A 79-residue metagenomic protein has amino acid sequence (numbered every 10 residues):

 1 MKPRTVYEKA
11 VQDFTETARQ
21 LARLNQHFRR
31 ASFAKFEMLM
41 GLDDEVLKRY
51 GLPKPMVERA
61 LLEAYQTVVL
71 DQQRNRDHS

Functional and structural regions predicted by a protein language model:
K2-R4, K9-S79: Compact, charge-rich alpha-helical regulatory domains located at protein termini
